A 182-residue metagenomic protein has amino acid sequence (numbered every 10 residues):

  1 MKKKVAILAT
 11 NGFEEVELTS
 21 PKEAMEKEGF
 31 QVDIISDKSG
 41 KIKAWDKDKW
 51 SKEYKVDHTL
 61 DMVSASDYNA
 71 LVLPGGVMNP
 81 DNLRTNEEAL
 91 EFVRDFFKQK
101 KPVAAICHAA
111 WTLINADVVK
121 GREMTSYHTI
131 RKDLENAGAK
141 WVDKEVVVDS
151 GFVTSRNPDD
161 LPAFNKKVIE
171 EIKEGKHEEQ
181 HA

Functional and structural regions predicted by a protein language model:
M1-Q99, V103, W111-V118, E123 (+1 more regions): Extended, subdomain-level signal for the structured scaffold at the beginning of enzyme domains
C107: Catalytic nucleophile serine of serine hydrolases, specifically the conserved "nucleophile elbow" pentapeptide
